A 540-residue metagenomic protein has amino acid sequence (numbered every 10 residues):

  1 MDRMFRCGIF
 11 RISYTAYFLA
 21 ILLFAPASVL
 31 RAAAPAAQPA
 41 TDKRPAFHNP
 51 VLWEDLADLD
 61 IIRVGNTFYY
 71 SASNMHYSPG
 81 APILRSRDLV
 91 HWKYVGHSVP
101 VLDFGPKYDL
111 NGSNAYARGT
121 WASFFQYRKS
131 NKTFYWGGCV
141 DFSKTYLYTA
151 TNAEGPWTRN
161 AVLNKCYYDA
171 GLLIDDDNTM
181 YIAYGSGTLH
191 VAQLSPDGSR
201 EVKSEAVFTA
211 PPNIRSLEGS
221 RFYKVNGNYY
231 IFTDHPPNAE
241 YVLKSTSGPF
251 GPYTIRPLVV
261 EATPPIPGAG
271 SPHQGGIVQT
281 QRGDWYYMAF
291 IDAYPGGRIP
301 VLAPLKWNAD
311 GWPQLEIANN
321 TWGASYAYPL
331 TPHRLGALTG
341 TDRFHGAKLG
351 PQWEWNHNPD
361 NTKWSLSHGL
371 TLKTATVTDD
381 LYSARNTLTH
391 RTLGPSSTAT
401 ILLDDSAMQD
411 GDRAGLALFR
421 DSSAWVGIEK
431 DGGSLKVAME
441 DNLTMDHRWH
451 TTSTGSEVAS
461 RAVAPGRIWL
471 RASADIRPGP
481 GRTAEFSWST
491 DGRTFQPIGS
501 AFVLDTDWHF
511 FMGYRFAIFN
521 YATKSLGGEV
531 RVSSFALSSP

Functional and structural regions predicted by a protein language model:
M1-I12: N-terminal secretory signal peptides that target proteins for export/translocation
I9-F10, A20, R44: Hydrophobic residues within membrane-embedded alpha helices
Y14-A27: Bacterial N-terminal signal peptides
V29-R31: Sec/Tat signal peptide C-region and signal peptidase I cleavage site
A33-P540: Carbohydrate-active catalytic/glycan-binding domains of CAZyme proteins, especially the secreted or lumenal ectodomains
